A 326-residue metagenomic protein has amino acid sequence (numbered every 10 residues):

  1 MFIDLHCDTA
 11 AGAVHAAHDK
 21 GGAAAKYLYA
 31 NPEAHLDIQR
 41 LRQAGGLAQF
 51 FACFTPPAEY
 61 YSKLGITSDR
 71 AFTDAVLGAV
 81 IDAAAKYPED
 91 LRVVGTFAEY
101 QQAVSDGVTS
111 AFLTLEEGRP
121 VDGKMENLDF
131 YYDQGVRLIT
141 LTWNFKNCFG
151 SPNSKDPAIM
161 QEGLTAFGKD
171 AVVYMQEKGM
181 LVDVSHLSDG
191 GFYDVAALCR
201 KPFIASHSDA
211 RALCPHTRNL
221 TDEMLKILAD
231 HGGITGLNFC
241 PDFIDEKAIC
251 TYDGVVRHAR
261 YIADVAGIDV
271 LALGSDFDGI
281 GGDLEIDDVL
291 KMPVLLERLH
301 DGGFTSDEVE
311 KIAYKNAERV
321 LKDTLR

Functional and structural regions predicted by a protein language model:
M1-D245, V256, R260-A263, V270 (+3 more regions): Extended, charged catalytic domains and RNA/DNA-binding interfaces, predominantly in divalent-metal-using enzymes
E59, I280-L284, L321: Short active-site-adjacent structural elements
F239, V265-V289: Short acidic/histidine-rich active-site segments
D287-R326: Mid-to-C-terminal alpha-helical segments outside catalytic/metal-binding sites
